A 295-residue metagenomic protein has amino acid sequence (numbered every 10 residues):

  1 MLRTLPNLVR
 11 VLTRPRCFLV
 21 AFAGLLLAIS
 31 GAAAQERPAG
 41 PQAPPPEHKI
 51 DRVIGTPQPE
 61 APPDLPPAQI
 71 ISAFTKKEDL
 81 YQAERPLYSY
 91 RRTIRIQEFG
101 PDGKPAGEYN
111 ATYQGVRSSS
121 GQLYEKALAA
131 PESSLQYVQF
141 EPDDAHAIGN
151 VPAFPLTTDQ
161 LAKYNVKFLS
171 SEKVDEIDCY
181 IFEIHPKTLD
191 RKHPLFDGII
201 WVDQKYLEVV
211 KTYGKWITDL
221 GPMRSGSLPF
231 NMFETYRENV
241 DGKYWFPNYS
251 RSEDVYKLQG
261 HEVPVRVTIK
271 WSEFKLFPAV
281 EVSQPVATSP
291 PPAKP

Functional and structural regions predicted by a protein language model:
M1-P15: N-terminal secretory signal peptides that target proteins for export/translocation
L8-R10, L19, Y137, N150: Detector for intrinsically disordered, low-structure N-terminal pre-sequences
R10-L12, A21, A287: N-terminal non-cleavable signal-anchor helices
C17-S30: Bacterial N-terminal signal peptides
Q35-F196, E208, K215-N231, N239-D241 (+2 more regions): Structured extracytoplasmic
I199-V209: Short conserved beta-strand segments at catalytic cores or DNA/RNA-binding microdomains of nucleic-acid binding
